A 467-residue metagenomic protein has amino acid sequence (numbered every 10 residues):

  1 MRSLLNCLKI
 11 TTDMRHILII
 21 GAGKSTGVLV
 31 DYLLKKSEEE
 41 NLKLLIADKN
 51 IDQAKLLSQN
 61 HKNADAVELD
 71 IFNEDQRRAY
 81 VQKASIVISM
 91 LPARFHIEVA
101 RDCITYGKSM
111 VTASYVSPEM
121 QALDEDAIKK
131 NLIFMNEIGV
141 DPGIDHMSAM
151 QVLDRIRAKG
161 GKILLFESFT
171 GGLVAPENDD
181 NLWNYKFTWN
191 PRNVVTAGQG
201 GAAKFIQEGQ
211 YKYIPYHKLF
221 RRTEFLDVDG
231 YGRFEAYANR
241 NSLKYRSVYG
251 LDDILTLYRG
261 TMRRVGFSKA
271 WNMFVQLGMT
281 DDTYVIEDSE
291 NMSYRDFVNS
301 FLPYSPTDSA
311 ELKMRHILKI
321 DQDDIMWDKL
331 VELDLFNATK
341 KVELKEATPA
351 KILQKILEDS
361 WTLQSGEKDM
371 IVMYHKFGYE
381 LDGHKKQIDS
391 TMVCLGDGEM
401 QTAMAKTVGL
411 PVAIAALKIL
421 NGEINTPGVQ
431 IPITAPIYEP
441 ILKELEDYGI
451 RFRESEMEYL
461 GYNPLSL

Functional and structural regions predicted by a protein language model:
I17-K24: Conserved N-terminal Rossmann-fold NAD(P)-binding element of oxidoreductases
S25-L29: Hydrophobic/small residue at the entry helix of a nucleotide-binding pocket
K49-D52, S117: Helix N-cap at the beta1-alpha1 junction of Rossmann-like dinucleotide-binding domains, i.e., the first residues
N60-N73: Rossmann-fold cofactor-recognition segment
I71-K83: Conserved Rossmann-fold cofactor-binding substructure of NAD(P)-dependent oxidoreductases
D102-M120: ADP-ribose/adenylate-binding Rossmann-like module
S114-N136: Rossmann-fold NAD(P)-binding glycine/threonine-rich loop
A158-L467: C-terminal catalytic/substrate-binding lobe primarily of soluble NAD(P)-dependent oxidoreductases
